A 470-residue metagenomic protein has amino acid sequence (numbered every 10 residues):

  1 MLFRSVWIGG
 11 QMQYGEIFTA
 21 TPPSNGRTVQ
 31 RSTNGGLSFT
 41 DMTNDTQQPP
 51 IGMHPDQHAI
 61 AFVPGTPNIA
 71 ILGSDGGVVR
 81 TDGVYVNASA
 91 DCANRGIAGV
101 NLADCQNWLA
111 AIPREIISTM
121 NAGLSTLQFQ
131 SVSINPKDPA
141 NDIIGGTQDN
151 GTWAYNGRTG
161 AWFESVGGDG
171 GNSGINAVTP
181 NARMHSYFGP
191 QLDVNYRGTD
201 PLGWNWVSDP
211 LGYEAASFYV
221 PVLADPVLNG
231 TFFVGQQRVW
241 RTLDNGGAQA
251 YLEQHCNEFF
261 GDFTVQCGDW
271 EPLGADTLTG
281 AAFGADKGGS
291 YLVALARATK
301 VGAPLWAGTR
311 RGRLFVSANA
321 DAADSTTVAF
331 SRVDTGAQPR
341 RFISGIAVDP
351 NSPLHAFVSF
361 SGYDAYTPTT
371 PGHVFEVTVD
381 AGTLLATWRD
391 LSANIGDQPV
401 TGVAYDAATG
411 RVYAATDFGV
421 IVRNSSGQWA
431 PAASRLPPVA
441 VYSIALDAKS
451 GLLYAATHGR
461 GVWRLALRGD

Functional and structural regions predicted by a protein language model:
F3-G469: Beta-propeller blade termini and top-face loops
